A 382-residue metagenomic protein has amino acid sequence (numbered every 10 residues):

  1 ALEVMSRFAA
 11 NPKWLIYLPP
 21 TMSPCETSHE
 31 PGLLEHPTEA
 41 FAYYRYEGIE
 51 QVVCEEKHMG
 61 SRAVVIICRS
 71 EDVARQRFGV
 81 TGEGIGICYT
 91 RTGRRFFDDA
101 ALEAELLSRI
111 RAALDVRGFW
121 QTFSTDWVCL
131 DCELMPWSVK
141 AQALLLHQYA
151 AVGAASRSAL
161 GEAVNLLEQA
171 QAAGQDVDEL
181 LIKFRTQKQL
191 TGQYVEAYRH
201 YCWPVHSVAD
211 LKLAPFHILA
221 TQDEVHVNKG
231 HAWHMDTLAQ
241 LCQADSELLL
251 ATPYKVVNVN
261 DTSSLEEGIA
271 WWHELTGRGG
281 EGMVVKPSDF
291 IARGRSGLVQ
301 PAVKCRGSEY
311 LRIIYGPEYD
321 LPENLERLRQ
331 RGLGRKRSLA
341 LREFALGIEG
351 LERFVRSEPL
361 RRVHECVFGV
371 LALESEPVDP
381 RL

Functional and structural regions predicted by a protein language model:
A1-E39: Low-complexity, highly charged intrinsically disordered N-terminal segments that act as targeting/localization
E3, D131-W137, A214-D223: Short, hydrophobic/amphipathic alpha-helical patches that form generic packing surfaces within helical domains
P31-E50, L107-F123, S138, S264-E266: Short linear interaction motifs
L34-T90, I182-L382: Nucleic-acid 5′ end/cap handling module spanning
I66-R69, A100-A101, A141-H147, R295-S296: Short acidic, glycine/serine/threonine-rich loops at helix termini
V80-P136: Conserved loop->alpha-helix
R95, M135-V139, F290-A292, D320-L321: Short acidic, S/G/P-rich loop/turn micro-motifs used as interaction or catalytic elements
L114-D210: Non-catalytic, alpha-helical, charged scaffold/linker segments that couple or flank catalytic or architectural cores
